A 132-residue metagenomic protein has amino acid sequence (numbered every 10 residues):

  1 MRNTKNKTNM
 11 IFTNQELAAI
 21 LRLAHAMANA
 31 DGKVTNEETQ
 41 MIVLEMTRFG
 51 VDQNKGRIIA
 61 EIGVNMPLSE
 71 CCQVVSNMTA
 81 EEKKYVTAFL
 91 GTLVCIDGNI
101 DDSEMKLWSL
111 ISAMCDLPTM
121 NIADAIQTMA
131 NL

Functional and structural regions predicted by a protein language model:
M1-L132: Small-residue-enriched hydrophobic alpha-helices in membranes
